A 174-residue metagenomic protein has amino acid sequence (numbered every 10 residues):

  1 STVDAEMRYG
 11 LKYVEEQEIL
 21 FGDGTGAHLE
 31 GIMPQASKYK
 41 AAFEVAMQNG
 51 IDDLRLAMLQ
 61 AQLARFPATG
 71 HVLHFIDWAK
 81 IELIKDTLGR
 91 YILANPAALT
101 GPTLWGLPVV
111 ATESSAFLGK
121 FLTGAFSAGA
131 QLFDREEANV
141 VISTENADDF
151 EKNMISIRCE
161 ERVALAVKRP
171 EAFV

Functional and structural regions predicted by a protein language model:
S1-V174: Structured, hydrophobic secondary-structure cores that serve as assembly/anchoring elements
